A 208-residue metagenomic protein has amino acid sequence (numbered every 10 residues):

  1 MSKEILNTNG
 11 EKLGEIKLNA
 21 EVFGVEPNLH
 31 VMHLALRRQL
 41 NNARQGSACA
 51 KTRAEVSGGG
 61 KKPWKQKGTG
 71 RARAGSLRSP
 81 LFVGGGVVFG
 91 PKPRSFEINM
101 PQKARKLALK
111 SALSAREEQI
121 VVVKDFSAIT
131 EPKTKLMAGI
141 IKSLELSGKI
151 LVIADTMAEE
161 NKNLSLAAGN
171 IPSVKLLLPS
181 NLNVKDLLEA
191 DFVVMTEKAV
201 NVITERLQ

Functional and structural regions predicted by a protein language model:
M1-N41, Q45, G90-Q208: Extended polybasic, low-complexity segments that bind anionic RNA or targeting/receptor surfaces
S47-R53: Short coil/turn segments at secondary-structure boundaries
R53-F89: Glycine/serine-rich anion-binding loops at beta->alpha junctions that coordinate negatively charged ligand groups
